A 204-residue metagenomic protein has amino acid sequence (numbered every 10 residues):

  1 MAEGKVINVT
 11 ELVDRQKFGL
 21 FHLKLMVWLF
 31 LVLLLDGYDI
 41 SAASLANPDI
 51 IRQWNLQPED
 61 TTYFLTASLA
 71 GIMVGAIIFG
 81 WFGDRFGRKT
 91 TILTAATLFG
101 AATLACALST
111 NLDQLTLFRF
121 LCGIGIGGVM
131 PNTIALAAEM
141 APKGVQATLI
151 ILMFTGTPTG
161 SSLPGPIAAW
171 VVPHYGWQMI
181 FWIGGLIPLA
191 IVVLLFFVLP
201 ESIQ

Functional and structural regions predicted by a protein language model:
M1-Q204: Transmembrane-helix signature of 12-pass secondary carriers
